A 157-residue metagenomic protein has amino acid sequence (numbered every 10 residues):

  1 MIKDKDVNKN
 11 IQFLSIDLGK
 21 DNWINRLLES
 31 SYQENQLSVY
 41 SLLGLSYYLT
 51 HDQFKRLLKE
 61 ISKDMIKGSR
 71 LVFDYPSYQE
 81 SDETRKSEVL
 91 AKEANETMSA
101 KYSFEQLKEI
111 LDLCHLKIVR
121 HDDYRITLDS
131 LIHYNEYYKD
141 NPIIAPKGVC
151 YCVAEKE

Functional and structural regions predicted by a protein language model:
M1-E157: Alpha-helical subdomain
